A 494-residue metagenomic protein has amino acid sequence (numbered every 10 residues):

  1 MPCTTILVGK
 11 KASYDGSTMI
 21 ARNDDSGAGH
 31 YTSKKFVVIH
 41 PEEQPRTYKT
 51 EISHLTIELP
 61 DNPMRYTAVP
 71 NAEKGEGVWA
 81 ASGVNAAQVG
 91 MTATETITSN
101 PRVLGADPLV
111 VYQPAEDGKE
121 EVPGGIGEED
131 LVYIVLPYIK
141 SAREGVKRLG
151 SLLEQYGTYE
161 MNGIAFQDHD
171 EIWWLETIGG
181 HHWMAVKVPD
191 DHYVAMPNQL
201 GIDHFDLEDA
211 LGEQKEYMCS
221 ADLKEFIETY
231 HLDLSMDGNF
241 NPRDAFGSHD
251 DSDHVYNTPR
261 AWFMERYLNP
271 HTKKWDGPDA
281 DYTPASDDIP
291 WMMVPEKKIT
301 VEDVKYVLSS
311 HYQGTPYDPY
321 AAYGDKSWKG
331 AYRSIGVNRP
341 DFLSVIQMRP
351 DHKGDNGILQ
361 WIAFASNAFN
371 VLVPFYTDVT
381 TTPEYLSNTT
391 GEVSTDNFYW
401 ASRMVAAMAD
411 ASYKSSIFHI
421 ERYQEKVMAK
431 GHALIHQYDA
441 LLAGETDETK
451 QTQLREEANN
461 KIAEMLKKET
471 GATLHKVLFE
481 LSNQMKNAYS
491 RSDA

Functional and structural regions predicted by a protein language model:
P2-E128, R148-D281: A contiguous strand-loop segment
P60-R65, V146-K147, A322-G330: Short Pro/Gly-enriched beta-strand edge/turn motifs at strand-loop
K74, I420, D447: Substrate-binding cleft of carbohydrate-active enzyme catalytic domains
V132-Y138: Short, well-ordered beta-strand elements within core beta-sheets of diverse protein domains
Y138-E144: Short, charged, surface-exposed loops that flank catalytic or proteolytic processing sites
K224-D351: Glycine-rich, aromatic-lined ligand/substrate-binding cores of catalytic and carbohydrate-binding domains
Q313, Y317-G444: Substrate-recognition/cap regions that form aromatic- and gly/pro-loop-enriched pockets for small-molecule ligands
E425-A494: Histidine-centered catalytic/metal-binding microenvironments
